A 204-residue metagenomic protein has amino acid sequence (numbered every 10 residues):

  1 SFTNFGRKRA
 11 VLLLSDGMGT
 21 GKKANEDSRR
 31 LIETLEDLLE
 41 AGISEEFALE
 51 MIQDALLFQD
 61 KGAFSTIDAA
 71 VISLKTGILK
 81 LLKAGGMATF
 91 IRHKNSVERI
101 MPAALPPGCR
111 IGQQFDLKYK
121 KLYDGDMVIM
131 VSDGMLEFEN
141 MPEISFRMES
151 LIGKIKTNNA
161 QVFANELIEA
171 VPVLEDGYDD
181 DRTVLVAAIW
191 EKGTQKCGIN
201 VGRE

Functional and structural regions predicted by a protein language model:
S1-G17, K23, R30-E33, F115-K118: N-terminal entry segment of metal-dependent catalytic domains or homologous docking segments
S1-R7, F64-I67, I100-P142, L174-G177: Acidic loop->beta-strand submotif enriched in PP2C/PPM serine/threonine phosphatases
T3, V201-E204: Short, cationic low-complexity segments
A10-L13, L81-L82, V128-V131: Short hydrophobic-aromatic micro-motifs
G17-A41, L122, D126-Y178, K192-G202: Active-site-proximal, acidic helix/loop segment immediately C-terminal to a metal-coordinating Asp/Glu
N25-K94, V171-D180, A187: Catalytic core of PPM/PP2C metal-dependent serine/threonine phosphatase domains
L49-L57, M87-Y119, I168, V173 (+1 more regions): PP2C/PPM family metal-dependent serine/threonine protein phosphatase catalytic domain, recognizing the conserved
L79-K83, E98-M101, C197: Amphipathic coiled-coil signal-relay and dimerization helices
